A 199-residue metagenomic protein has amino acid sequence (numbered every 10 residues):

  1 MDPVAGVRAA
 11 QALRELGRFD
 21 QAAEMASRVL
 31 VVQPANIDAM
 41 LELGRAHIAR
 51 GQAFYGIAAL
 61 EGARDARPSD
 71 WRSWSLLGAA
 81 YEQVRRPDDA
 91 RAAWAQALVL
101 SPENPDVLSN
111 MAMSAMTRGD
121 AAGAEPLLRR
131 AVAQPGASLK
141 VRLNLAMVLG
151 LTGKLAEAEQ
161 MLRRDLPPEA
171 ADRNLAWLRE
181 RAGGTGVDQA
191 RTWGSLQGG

Functional and structural regions predicted by a protein language model:
P3-V4, I37-D38, W71-R72, P105-D106 (+2 more regions): Helix-start (N-cap) detector for alpha-helical repeat units in TPR-like alpha-solenoids, especially tetratricopeptide
R8, E42, L76, N110-M111 (+1 more regions): Canonical tetratricopeptide repeat
L16-R28, R50-G62, V84-Q96, R118-L127 (+1 more regions): Structural signature of tandem alpha-helical TPR/SEL1-like repeats, specifically the intra-repeat loop/turn
R28-V31, E61-D65, A95-V99, R130-A133 (+1 more regions): Conserved structural position within tetratricopeptide repeats
L139-V141, L145-G199: Terminal, low-structured helical/coil segments at or just beyond the last alpha-helical repeat
